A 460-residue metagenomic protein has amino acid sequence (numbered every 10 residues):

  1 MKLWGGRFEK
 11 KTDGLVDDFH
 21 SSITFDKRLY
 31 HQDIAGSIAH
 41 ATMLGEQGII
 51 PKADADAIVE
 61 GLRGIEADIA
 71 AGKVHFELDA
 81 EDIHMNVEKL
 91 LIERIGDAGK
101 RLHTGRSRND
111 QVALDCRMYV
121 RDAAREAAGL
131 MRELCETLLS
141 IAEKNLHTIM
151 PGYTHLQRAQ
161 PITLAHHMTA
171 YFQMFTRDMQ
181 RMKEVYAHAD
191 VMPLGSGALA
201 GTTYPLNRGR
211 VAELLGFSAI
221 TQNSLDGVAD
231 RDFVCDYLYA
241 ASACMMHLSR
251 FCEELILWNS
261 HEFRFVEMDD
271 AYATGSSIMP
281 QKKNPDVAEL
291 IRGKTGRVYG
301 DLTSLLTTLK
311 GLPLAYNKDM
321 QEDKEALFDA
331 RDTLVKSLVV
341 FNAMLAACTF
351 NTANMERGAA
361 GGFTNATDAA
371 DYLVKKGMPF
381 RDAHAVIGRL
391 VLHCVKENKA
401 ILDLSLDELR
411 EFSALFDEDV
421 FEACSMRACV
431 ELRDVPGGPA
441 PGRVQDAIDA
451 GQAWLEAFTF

Functional and structural regions predicted by a protein language model:
M1-G201, L206-A212, T274-G275, D286 (+3 more regions): A helix-coil-helix interface module used to build multimeric assemblies and to scaffold catalytic/cofactor sites
M1-G36, D97-A98, M279-F460: Glycine-rich cofactor/substrate-binding loops
I23, A80-D82, I92-E93, D236 (+3 more regions): A short linear-motif detector with a strong N-terminal bias
S37, H84, E88, V234-Y237 (+2 more regions): Short runs of predominantly hydrophobic/aromatic residues within well-ordered alpha helices that form helix-helix
A39-T42, M118, D122, C235-Y239 (+1 more regions): Positions in alpha-helical segments
G45, L62-K73, L91, I95-G99 (+19 more regions): Structural signal for hydrophobic packing residues in well-ordered secondary-structure cores of soluble enzyme domains
I49-I50, F217, M378, K399: Helix N-cap/coil-helix junction residues
V120-R121, A128, E143, P151 (+4 more regions): Charged, flexible cofactor/metal-binding loops and thiol motifs
